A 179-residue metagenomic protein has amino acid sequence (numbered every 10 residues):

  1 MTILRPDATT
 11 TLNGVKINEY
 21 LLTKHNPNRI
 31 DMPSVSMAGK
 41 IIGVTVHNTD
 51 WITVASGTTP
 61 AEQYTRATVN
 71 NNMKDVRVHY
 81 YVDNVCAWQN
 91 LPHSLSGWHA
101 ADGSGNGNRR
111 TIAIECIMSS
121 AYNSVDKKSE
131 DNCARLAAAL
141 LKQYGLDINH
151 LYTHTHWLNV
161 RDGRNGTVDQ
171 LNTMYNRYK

Functional and structural regions predicted by a protein language model:
M1-G107: N-terminal catalytic cores of peptidoglycan-degrading enzymes
M1-N26, P33-A38, S119-K179: Basic/polar, cationic surfaces and motifs that engage anionic cell-wall and phosphate/carboxylate ligands
G43, T111-A113, H150: Structural preference for beta-strand elements that scaffold enzyme active sites
T49-D50, S96, G107-Y122, H156: Cell-envelope and extracellular/periplasmic
H79-V82, R110-I112, Q143-D147: Short C-terminal domain-edge/linker segments immediately following a structured domain
